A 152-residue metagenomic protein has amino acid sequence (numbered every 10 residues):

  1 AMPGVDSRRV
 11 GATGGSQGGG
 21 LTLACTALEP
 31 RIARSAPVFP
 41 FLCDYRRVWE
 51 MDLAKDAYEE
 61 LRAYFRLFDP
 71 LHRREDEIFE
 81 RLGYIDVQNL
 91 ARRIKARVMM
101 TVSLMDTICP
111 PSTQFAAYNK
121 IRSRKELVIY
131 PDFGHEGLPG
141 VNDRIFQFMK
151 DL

Functional and structural regions predicted by a protein language model:
A1-S16: Gly/Ser-rich "nucleophile elbow"/oxyanion-hole loop immediately N-terminal to the catalytic nucleophile in hydrolases
G20-A27, F115: Short, hydrophobic alpha-helix immediately C-terminal to the catalytic nucleophile
A24-R73, I129, G137-G140: Hydrolase active-site cap/lid region
R73-L90: Active-site nucleophile elbow and catalytic-triad environment of alpha/beta-hydrolase enzymes
Q88, L104-D106, P131-G134: Acidic beta-to-alpha connecting loop that harbors the catalytic carboxylate
I94, M100-V102, D106: Short beta-strand/loop motif that positions the catalytic acidic residue of the alpha/beta-hydrolase fold
A96, P110-N119: Short alpha-helix in the alpha/beta-hydrolase fold that links the catalytic acid
F115-L152: C-terminal catalytic histidine-bearing segment of alpha/beta-hydrolase fold enzymes
